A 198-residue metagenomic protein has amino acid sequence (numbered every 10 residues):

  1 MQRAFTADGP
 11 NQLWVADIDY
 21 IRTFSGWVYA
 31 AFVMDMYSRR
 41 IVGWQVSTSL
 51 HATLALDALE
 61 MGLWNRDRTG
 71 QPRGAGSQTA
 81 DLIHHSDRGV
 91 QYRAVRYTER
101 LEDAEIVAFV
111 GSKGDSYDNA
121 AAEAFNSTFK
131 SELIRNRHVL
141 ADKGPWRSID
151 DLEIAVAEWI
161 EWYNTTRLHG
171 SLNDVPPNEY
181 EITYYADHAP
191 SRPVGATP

Functional and structural regions predicted by a protein language model:
M1-P198: Charged DNA-binding/catalytic regions of mobile-element recombinases
